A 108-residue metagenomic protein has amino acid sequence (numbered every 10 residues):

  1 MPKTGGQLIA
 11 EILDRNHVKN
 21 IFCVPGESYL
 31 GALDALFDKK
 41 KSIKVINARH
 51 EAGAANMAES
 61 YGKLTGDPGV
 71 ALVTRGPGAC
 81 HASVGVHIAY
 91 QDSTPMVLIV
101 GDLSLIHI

Functional and structural regions predicted by a protein language model:
M1-G78: Thiamine diphosphate
G62, V86, Y90: Catalytic Tyr-X3-Lys helix of short-chain dehydrogenase/reductase
T74, S83-H87: Active-site-proximal alpha-helical scaffold in enzymes
T74, V100-D102: Histidine-centered beta-alpha loop that forms part of the nucleotide-sugar donor binding/catalytic region in diverse
G78-A79, S104: Active-site proximal helix/loop that lines the substrate pocket of Rossmann-like NAD(P)-dependent oxidoreductase domains
A89-V100: Hydrophobic or amphipathic alpha-helical targeting/insertion segments
I106-I108: Conserved small/polar residues in nucleotide/adenosyl-binding loops
